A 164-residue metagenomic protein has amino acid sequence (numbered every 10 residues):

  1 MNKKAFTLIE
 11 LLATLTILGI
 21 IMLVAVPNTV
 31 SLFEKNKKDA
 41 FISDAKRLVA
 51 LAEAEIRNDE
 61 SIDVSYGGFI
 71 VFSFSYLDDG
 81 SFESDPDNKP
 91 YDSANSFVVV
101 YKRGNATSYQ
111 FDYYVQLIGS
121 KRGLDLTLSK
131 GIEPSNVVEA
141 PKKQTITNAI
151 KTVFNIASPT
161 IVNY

Functional and structural regions predicted by a protein language model:
N2-T29: N-terminal single-pass transmembrane signal-anchor helix
G19, N28-V49: Aliphatic-rich helix starts adjacent to a transmembrane/signal segment
D44-D63: N-terminal alpha-helical signal peptides/signal-anchor transmembrane segments
E60-G123: Extracellular/periplasmic head regions of type IV pilus-like filament subunits
Y101-Y164: Short, surface-exposed interaction loops/tails
